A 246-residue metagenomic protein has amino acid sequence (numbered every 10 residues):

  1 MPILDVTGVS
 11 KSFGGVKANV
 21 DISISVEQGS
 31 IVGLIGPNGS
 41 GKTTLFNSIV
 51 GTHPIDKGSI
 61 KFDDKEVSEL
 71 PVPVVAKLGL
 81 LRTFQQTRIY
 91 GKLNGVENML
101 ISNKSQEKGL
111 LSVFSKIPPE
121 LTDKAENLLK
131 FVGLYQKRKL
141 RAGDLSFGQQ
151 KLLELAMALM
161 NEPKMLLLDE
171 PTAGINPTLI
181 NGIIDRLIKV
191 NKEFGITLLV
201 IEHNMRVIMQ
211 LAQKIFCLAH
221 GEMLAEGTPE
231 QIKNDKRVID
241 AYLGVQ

Functional and structural regions predicted by a protein language model:
I35-P37: The feature captures the beta-strand-to-loop junction immediately N-terminal to the Walker
V50: Helix-to-loop junction immediately C-terminal to a conserved catalytic motif
G58-K65, L78: Conserved ABC transporter NBD signature motif
S112-K137, T178, D185-I188: Conserved ABC ATPase "signature" region
E162: Conserved catalytic motifs of ABC-family nucleotide-binding domains
L166-E170: Catalytic Walker B motif of ABC-type/P-loop ATPase nucleotide-binding domains
